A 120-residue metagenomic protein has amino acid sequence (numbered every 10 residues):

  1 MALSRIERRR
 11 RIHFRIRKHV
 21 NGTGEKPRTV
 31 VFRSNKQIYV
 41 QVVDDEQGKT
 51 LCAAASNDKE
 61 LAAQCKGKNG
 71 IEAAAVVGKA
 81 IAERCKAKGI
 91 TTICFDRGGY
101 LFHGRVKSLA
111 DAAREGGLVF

Functional and structural regions predicted by a protein language model:
A2-F120: Ribosome large-subunit tunnel/peptidyl-transferase-proximal elements
